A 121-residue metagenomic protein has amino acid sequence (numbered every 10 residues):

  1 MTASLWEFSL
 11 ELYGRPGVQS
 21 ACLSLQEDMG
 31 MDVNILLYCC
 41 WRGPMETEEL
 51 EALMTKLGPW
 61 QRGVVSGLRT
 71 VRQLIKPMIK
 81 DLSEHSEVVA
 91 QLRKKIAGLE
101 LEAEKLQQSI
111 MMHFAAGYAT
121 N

Functional and structural regions predicted by a protein language model:
M1-R15, S66-Q73: An acidic intrinsically disordered interaction segment
L5-E27, Q91: Short amphipathic alpha-helical segments and their helix-coil junctions
F8, A21, L37, L53 (+3 more regions): A general alpha-helix detector
Q19, Q61, V65-L68, R72 (+2 more regions): A structural signal for well-ordered alpha-helices, especially hydrophobic packing surfaces of coiled-coils
S20-G58: N-terminal interaction modules that seed assembly of large macromolecular complexes
R42, R72-I75, A115: Hydrophobic residues within well-ordered, non-membrane alpha-helices that form the packing/core of soluble catalytic
L57-H85: Helix-adjacent hinge/juxtasegments
P77-N121: A charged, amphipathic interaction segment
